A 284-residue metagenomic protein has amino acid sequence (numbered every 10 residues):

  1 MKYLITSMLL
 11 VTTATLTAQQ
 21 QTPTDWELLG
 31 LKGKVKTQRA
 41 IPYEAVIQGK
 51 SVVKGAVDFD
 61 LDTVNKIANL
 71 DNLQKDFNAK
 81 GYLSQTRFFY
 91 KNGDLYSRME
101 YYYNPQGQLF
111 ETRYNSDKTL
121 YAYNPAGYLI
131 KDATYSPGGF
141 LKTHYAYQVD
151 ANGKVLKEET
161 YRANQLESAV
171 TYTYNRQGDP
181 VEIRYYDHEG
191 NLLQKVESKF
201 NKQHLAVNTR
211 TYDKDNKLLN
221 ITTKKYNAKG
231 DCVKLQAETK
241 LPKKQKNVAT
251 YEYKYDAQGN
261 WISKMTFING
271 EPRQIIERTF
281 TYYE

Functional and structural regions predicted by a protein language model:
M1-T22: Bacterial Sec-dependent N-terminal signal peptides
Q19-E284: Buried hydrophobic residues that stabilize the cores of well-folded domains
